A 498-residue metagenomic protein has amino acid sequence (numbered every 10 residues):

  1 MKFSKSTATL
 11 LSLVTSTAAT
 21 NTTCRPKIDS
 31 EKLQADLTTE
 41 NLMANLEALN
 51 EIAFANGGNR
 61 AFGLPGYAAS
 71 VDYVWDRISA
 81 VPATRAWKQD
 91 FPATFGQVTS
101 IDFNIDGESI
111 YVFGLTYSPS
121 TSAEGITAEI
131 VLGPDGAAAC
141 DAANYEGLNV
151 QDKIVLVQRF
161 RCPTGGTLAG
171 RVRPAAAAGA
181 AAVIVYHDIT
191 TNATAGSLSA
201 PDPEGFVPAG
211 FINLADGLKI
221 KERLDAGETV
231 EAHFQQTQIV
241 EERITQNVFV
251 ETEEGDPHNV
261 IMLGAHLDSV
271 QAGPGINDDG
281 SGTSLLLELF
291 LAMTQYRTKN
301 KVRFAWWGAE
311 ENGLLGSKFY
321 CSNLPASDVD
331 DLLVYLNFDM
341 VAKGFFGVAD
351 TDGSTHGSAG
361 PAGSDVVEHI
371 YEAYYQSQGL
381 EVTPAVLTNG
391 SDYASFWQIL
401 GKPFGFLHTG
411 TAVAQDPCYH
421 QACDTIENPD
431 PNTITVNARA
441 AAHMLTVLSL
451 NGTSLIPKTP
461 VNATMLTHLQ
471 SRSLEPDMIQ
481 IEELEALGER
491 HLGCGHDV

Functional and structural regions predicted by a protein language model:
M1-T20: Fungal secretory targeting signals
A19-V71, W75-D76, V81, E251-E254 (+3 more regions): N-terminal hydrophobic or amphipathic helices/low-complexity stretches enriched in small/hydrophobic/Pro/Gly
A35, T39, A44-E47, E51-I154 (+1 more regions): Noncatalytic luminal/extracellular "stalk/propeptide" segments of secretory-pathway proteins
E40-N41, N45-N56, R77, V81 (+7 more regions): Catalytic-core environment of secreted peptidases
L64, V112-P208, P274, V382: Extracellular/luminal Protease-associated
F113, Y117-A142, A200-I276, E288-L291 (+1 more regions): Soluble metallo-hydrolase cores and metallopeptidase-like ectodomains found primarily in the secretory/periplasmic
H258, Q271, R297-T298, W307-Q415 (+2 more regions): Metal-dependent peptidase/peptidase-like ectodomains
A414-E475, C494-V498: His/Asp/Glu-rich mid-to-C-terminal helical/loop segments that flank catalytic regions of hydrolases
